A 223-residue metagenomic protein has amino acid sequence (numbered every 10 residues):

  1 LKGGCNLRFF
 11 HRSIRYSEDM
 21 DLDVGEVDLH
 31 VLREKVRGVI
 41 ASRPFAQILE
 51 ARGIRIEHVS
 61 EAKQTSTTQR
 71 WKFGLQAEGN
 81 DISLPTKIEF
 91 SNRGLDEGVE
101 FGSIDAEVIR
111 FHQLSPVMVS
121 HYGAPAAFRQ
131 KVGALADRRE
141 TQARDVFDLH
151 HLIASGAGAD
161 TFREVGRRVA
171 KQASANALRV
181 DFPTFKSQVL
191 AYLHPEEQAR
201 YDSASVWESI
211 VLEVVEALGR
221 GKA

Functional and structural regions predicted by a protein language model:
L1-N6, F10: Short gly/ser-rich loop at a beta-strand->alpha-helix junction or flexible surface loop bordering the NTP-binding
F10-M20, V24-A223: Structured mid-to-C-terminal alpha-helical surface segments
